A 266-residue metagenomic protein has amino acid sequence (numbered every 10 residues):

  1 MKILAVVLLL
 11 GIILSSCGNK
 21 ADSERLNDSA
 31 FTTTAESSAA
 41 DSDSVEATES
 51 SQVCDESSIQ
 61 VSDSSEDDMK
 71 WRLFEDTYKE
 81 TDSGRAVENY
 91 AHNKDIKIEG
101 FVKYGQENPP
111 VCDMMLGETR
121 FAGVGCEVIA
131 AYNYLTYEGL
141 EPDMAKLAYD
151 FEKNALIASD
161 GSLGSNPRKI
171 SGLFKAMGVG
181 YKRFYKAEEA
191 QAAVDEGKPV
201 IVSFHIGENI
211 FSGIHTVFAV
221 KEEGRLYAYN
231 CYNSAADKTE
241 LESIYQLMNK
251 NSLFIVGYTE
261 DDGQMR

Functional and structural regions predicted by a protein language model:
K2-K20: Sec-dependent N-terminal signal peptides of Gram-positive bacterial secreted proteins and lipoproteins
L4-V6, M114, E118, G207: Generic detector of short alpha-helix boundary/capping microenvironments and adjacent low-complexity segments
L4-V7, K94, K186: Hydrophobic alpha-helical segments and their boundary regions
G18-A158: Active-site-adjacent structural segments surrounding the nucleophilic cysteine of cysteine proteases and isopeptidases
L135-M265: Conserved active-site-adjacent core of cysteine acyl-enzyme catalytic domains
